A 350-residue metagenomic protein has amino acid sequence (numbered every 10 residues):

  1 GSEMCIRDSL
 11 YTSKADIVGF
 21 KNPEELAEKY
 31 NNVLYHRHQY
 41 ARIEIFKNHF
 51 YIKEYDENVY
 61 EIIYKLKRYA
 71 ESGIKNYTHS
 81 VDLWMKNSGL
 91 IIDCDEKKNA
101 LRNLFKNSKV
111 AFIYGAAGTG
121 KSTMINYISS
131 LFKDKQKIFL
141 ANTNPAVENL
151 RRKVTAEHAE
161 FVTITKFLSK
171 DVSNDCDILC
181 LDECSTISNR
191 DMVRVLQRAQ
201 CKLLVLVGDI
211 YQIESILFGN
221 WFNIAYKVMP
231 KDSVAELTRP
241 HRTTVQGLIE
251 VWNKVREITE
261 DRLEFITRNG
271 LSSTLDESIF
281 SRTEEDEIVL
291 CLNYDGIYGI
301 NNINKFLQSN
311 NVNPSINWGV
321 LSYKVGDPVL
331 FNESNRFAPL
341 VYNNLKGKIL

Functional and structural regions predicted by a protein language model:
G1-N76: N-terminal accessory nucleic-acid engagement/regulatory domains that precede and modulate ATP-driven motor cores
N76-G89: Conserved adenine-nucleotide phosphate-binding loops and their immediately adjacent elements
G89-K106: Pre-Walker A adenine-sensing motif
N99-L101, Y211-Y342, K346: Conserved helicase motor core of P-loop NTPases
L104-K106, F132-D134, V172-D175, A199 (+2 more regions): Flexible, charged surface loops at secondary-structure boundaries
K109-Y114, I288-L290: Short hydrophobic/aromatic beta-strand immediately N-terminal to the Walker A/P-loop
A111-T267: ASCE P-loop NTPase helicase motor core
